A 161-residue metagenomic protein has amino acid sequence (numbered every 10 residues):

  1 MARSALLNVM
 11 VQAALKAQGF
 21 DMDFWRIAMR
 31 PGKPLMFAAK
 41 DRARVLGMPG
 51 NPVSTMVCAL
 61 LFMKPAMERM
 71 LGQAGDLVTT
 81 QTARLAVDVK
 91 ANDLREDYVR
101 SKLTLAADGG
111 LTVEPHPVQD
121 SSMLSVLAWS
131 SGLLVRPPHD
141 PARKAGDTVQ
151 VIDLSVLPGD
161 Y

Functional and structural regions predicted by a protein language model:
M1-A14: Glycine-rich beta-strand-to-loop/alpha-helix junction loops that act as flexible
A14-Y161: Flexible glycine/proline-rich
